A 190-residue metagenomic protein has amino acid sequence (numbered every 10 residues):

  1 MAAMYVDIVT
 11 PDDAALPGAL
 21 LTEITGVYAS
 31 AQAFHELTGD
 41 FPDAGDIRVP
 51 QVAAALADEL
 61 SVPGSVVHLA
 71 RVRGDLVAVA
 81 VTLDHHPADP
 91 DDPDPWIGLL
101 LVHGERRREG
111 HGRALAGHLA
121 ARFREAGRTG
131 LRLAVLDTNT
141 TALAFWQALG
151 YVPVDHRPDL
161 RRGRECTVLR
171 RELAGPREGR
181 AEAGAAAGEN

Functional and structural regions predicted by a protein language model:
Y5-R107, A116-H118, R122, L173-A174 (+1 more regions): Acetyl-CoA-dependent GNAT
V102, L136-D137: Short amphipathic helical patch at the helix-1/turn junction of helix-turn-helix
F123-A134: Conserved GNAT acetyl-CoA-binding A-motif
R132-L136, Q147, V152-V168: Conserved catalytic-core motifs of GNAT/GCN5-like acyltransferases
A142: Helix-turn-helix
